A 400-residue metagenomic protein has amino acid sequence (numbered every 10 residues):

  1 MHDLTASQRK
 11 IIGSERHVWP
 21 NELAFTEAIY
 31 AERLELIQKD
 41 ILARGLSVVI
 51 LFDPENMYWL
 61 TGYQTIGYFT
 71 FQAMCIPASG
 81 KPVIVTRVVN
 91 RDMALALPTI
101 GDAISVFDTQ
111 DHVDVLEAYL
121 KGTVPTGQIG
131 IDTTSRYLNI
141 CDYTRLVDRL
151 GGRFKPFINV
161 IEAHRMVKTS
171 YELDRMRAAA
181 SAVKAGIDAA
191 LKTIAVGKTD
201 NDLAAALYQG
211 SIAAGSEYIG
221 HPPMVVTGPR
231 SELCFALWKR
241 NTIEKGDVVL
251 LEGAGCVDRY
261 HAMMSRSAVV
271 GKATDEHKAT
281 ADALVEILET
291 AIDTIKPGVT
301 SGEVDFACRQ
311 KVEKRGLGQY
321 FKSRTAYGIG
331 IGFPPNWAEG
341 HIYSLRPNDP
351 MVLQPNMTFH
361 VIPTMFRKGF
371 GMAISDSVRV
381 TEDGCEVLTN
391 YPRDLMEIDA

Functional and structural regions predicted by a protein language model:
M1-A400: Active-site neighborhoods and metal-handling regions in enzymes and metal-associated proteins
